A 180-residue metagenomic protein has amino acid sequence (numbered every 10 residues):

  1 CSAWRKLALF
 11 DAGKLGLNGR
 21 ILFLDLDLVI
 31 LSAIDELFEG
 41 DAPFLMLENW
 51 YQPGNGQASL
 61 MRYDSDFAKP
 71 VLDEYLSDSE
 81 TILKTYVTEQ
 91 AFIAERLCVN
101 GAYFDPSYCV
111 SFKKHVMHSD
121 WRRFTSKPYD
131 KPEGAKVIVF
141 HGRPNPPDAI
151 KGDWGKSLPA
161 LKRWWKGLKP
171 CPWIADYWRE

Functional and structural regions predicted by a protein language model:
C1, Y51-G54, K84, Y129-K131: Sterically constrained small-residue positions within well-ordered secondary structures of folded domains
C1-A3, P53, C109-H115: A short acidic, often aromatic-flanked loop/helix-cap motif at beta-alpha or helix-coil junctions that lines enzyme
S2-G56, R62-A68: GT-A fold catalytic core of metal-dependent nucleotide-sugar glycosyltransferases, centered on the diacidic
D66-E180: A glycosyltransferase accessory/donor-loop signature
